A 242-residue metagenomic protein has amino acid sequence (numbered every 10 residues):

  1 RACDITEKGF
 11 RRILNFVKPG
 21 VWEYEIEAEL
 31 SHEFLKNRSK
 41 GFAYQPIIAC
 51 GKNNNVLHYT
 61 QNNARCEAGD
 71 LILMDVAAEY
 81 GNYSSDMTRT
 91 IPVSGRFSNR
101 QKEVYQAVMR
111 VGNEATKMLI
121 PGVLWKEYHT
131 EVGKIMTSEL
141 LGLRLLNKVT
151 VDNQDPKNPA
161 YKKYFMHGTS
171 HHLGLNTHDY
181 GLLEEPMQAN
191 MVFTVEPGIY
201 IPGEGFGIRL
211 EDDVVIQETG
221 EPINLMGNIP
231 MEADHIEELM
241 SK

Functional and structural regions predicted by a protein language model:
R1-K242: Active-site neighborhoods and metal-handling regions in enzymes and metal-associated proteins
